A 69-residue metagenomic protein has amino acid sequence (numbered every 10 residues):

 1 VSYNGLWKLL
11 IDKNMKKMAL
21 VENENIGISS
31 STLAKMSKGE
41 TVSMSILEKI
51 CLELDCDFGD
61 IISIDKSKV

Functional and structural regions predicted by a protein language model:
V1-M18: A short, Lys/Arg-rich alpha-helix, primarily the initiator
K8-L9, I62-V69: Short, charged recognition helix plus adjacent turn of helix-turn-helix-like nucleic-acid-binding domains
L10, V21-N23, C51: The alpha-helix within a helix-turn-helix
I11, N25, S37-K38, K66: Residue-level detection of the helix-turn-helix DNA-binding "recognition helix"
N14-A34: Short alpha-helical DNA-recognition segment
K16, S43-I46, D57: Residues that mark the N-terminal boundary/hinge immediately upstream of a DNA-recognition element
T32-K35, I46, D60: Residue-level recognition of specific faces of alpha-helices
G39-L52: Short, basic-rich loop-to-helix N-cap that marks the start of a DNA-contacting helix
